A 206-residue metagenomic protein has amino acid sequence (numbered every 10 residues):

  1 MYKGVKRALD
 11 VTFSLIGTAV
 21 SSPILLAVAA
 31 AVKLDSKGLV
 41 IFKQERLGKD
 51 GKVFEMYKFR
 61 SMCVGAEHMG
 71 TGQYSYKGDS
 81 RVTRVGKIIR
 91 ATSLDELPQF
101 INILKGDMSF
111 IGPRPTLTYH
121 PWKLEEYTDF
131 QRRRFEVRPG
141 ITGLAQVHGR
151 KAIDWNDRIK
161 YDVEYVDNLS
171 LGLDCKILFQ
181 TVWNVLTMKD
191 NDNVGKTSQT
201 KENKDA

Functional and structural regions predicted by a protein language model:
M1-G65, N102, L171, K176-A206: A hydrophobic, helix-centered structural microdomain
A19-S22, T92-D95, I111, R150 (+1 more regions): Residue-level signal for short amphipathic helical patches enriched in basic/charged and nearby hydrophobic residues
V28, F42-K43, G70-T71, I111-P113 (+3 more regions): Short, hydrophobic secondary-structure boundary micro-motifs
F42-R81, T142-R158: Short, glycine-rich, amphipathic interfacial segments at transmembrane boundaries or analogous
S75-R138, L178-T181: A short, structured surface patch at a secondary-structure boundary
D157, V163, I177-F179: Short beta-strand/loop motif that positions the catalytic acidic residue of the alpha/beta-hydrolase fold
